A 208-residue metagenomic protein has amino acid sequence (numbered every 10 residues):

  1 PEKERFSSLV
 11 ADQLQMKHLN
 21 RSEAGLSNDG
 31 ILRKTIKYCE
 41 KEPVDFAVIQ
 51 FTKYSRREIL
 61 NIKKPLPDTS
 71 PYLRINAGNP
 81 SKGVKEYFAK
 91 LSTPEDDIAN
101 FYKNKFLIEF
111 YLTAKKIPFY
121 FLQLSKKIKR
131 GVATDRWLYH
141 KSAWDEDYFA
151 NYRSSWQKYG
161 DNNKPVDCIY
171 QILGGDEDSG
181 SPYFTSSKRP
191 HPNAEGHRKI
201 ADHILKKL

Functional and structural regions predicted by a protein language model:
P1-G30, I36, E40-K41, P192 (+1 more regions): Serine-esterase "nucleophile elbow" of acetyl-processing enzymes
I36-L208: Alpha-helical cap/lid subdomain in secreted, periplasmic, or secretory-pathway luminal O-acyl-processing enzymes
